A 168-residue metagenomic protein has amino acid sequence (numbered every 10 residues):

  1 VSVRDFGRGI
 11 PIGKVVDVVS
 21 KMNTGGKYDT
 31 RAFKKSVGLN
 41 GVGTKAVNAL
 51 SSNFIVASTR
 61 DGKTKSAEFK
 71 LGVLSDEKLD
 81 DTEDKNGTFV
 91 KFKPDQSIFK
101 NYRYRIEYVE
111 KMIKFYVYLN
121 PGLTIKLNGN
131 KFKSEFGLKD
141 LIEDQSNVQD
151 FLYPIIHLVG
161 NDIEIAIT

Functional and structural regions predicted by a protein language model:
S2-K14, G25-D144: GHKL-type ATPase core
K21-M22: Mobile ATP-lid/nucleotide-binding loop of the nucleotide-binding subdomain
K85-G87, V148, G160-D162: Sequence-level motif detector for i,i+2 pairs with an aromatic at +2
D144-L152: Acidic, His- and aromatic-enriched active-site or binding-groove loops in soluble protein domains that engage sugars
L152-Y153, L158-T168: GHKL/Bergerat-fold ATPase module
